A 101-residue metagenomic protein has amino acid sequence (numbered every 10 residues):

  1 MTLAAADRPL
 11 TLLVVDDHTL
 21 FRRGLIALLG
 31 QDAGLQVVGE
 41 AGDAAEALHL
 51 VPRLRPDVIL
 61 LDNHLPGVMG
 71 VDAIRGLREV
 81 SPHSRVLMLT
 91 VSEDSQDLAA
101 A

Functional and structural regions predicted by a protein language model:
M1-T11: Non-catalytic signal-transmission and effector/linker regions of two-component phosphorelay proteins
V15-D16, A41, I59: Conserved sequence signature across two-component system core domains
D17, L89-E93: Conserved active-site segment of CheY-like receiver
G34-G42, L50: Short hydrophobic/Thr-rich beta-strand motif most characteristic of the beta2 strand and flanking loop of CheY-like
D43-E46, M69-D72: Acidic catalytic/metal-coordinating carboxylates
L50-L54, G76-S84: Conserved phosphotransfer cores of two-component systems
D62-N63, T90: Active-site residues of response regulator receiver
D72, E93-A101: Alpha4 helix (beta4-alpha4-beta5 surface) of REC/receiver domains from two-component response regulators
